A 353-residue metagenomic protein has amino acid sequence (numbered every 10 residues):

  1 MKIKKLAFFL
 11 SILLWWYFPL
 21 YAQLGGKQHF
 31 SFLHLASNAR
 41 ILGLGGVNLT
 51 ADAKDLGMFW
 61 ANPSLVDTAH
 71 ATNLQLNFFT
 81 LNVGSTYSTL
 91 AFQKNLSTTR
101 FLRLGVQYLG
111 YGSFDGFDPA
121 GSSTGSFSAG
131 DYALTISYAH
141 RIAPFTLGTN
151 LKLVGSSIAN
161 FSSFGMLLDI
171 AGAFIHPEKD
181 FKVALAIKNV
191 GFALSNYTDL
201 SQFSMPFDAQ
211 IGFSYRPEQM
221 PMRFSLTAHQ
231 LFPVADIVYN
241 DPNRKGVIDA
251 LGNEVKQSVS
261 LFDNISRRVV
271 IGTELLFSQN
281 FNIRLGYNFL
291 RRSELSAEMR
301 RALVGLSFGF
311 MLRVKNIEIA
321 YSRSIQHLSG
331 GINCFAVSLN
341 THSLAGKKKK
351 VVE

Functional and structural regions predicted by a protein language model:
M1-I3: N-terminal secretory signal peptides that target proteins for export/translocation
K5-W16: Sec-dependent N-terminal signal peptides
Y17-A22: Sec/Tat signal peptide C-region and signal peptidase I cleavage site
Q23-E353: Subset of outer-membrane beta-barrel
